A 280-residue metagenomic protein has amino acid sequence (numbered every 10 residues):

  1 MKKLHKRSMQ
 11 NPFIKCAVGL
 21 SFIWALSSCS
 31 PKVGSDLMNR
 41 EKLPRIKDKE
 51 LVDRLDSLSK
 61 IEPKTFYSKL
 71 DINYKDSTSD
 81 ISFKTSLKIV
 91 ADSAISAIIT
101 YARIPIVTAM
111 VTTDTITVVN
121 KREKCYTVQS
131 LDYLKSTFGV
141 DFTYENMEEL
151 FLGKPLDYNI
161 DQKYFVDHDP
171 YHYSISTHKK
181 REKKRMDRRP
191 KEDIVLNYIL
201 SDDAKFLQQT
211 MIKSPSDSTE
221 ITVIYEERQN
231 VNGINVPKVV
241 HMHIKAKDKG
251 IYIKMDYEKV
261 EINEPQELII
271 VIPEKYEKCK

Functional and structural regions predicted by a protein language model:
M1-S30: Sec-dependent bacterial lipoprotein signal peptides
C29-S79, E264, E277-K280: N-terminal leader/targeting segments and the immediate start of mature chains
S35, K163-E277: Gly/Pro-enriched, hydrophobic low-complexity segments that function as extracytoplasmic propeptides/linkers
L58-F66, S77-I81, K88-D92, A109 (+3 more regions): Edge/loop elements at the starts and ends of beta-strands within beta-rich repeat scaffolds
F66-L70, F83-I89, S93-I99, V107-A109 (+5 more regions): One face of beta-strands
S77-D80, I99-T108, P215-E220, A246-G250: Solvent-exposed loop/turn segments connecting transmembrane beta-strands in outer-membrane beta-barrel proteins
A94-E145: An acidic-aromatic
C125-R189, Y198: A sequence/structural signal for flexible, mid-protein segments enriched in small/helix-disrupting residues
